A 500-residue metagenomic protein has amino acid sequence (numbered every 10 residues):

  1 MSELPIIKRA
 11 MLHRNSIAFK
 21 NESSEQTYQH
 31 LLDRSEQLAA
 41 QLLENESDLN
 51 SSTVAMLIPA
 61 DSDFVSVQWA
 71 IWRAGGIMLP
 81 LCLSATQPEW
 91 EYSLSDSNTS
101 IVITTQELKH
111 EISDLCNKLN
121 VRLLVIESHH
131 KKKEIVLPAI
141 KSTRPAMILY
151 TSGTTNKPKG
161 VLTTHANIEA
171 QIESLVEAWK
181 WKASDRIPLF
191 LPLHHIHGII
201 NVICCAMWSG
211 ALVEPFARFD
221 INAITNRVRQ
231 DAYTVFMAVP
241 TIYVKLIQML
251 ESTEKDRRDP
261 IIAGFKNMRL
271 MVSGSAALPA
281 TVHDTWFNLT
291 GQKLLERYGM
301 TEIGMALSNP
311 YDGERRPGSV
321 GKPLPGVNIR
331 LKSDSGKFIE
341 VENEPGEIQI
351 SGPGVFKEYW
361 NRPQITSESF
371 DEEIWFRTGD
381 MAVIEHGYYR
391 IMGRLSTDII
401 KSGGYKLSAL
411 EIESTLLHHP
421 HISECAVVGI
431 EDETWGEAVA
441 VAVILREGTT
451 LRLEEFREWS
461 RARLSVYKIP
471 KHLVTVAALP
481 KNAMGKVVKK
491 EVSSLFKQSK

Functional and structural regions predicted by a protein language model:
T27-Q29, A146-E173: Conserved AMP-binding A3 loop
A39-A85: Conserved AMP-binding/adenylate-forming
A85-L115, K132, Q171-P188, D220-T234: Conserved ATP-dependent adenylate/AMP-binding module captured primarily in the ANL superfamily
K133-Y150, N156-K157, K180-R186: Conserved pre-ATP/AMP-binding loop-to-beta segment of ANL
E169-R186, I196-V235, K245, M249-R258: Conserved AMP-binding/adenylation subdomain of ANL enzymes
Y233-A238, M249-R316, N328: Gly/Ser/Thr-rich phosphate-binding loop
R330-Q349, E368, H386, T449-L453 (+1 more regions): Conserved beta-loop-beta connector loops within the AMP-binding
G352, K357-E358, M381-K468, A478 (+2 more regions): AMP-binding/adenylate-forming catalytic core of the ANL superfamily
